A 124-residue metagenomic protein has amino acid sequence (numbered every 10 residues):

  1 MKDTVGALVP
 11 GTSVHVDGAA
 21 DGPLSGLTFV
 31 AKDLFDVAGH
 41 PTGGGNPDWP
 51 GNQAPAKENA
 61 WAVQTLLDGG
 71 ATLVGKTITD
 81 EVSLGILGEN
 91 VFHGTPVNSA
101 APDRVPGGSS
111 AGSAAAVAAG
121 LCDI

Functional and structural regions predicted by a protein language model:
M1-I124: Gly/Ser-rich catalytic/binding loops embedded in alpha/beta enzyme cores
